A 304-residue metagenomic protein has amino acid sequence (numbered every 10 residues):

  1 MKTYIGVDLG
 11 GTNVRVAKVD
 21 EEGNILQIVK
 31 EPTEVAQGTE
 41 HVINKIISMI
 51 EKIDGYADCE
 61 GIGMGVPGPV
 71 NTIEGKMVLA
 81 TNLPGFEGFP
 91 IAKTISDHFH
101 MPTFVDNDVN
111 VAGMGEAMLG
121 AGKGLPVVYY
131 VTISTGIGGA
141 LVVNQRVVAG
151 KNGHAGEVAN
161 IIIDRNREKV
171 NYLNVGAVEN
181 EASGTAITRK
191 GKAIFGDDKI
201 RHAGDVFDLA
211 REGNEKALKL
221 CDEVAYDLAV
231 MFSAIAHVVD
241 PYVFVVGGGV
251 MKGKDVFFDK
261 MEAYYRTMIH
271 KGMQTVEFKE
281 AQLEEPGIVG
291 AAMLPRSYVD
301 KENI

Functional and structural regions predicted by a protein language model:
M1-G61, V70-K76, K93-T103, G115-P126 (+1 more regions): ATP-binding/phosphotransfer module of carbohydrate and carboxylate kinases, centering on a glycine-rich
D8, D108, S134: Active-site glycine-centered loops adjacent to acidic/histidine catalytic or metal-binding residues that shape
V29-E31, T81, K151: Short hydrophobic alpha-helix segments
P67: Conserved NAD(P)H cofactor-binding loop of Rossmann-fold oxidoreductase domains
M77-F86: A charged helix-plus-loop insertion that forms the helical arch/lid used to bind and gate nucleic-acid substrates
V109-N110, M114: Glycine/small-residue-rich loop that forms an oxyanion/phosphate-binding "nest" at active or ligand-binding sites
K123-V178: Glycine-rich phosphate-binding loop of actin/hexokinase-like ATP-binding domains
